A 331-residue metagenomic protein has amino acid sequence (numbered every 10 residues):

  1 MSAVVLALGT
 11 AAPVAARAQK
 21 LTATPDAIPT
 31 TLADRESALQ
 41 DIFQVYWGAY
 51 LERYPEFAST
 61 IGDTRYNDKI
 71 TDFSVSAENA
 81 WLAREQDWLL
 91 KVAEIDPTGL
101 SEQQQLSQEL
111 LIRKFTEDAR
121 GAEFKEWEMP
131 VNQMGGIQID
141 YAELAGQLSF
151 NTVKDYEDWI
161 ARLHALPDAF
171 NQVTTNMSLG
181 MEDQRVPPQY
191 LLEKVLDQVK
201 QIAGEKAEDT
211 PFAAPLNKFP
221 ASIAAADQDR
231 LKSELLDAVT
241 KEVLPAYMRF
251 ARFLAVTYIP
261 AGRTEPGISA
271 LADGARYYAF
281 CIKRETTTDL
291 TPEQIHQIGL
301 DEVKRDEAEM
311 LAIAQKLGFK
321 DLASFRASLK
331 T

Functional and structural regions predicted by a protein language model:
M1-S2: Bacterial N-terminal signal peptides that target proteins for export
A7-A16: C-terminal segment of classical bacterial N-terminal signal peptides
R17-T331: N-terminal maturation segment of proteins
